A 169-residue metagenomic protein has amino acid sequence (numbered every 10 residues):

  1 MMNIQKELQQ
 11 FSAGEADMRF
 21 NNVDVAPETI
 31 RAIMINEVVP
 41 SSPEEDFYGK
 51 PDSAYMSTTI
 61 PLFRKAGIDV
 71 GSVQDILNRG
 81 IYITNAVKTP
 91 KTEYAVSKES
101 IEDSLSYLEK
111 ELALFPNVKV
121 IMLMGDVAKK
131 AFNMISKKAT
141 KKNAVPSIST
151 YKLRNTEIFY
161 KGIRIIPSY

Functional and structural regions predicted by a protein language model:
M1-P61, F159-K161: Active-site and ligand/interface coordination hotspots across diverse enzymes and nucleic-acid-associated assemblies
Q9-G14, T89-Y169: Glycine/proline-rich loop-helix segments at beta-alpha junctions forming the active-site rim of enzyme cores
E15-N21, S57-V70, E102-L108, T150-K152: Short acidic (Asp/Glu) patches
V23-D24, V73-D75, N155-E157: Short secondary-structure boundary/capping segments
E28, R79, P116: Structured loop/turn residues at beta-strand edges in well-structured enzyme cores
M34, S72, Y82-I83, V120-G125: A structural signal for short, well-ordered beta-strand segments and their strand-loop junctions that often border
N36-E37, N85, P167-Y169: Pocket-edge structural micro-motifs
G49-S100: Short, surface-exposed acidic-centric catalytic microdomains
